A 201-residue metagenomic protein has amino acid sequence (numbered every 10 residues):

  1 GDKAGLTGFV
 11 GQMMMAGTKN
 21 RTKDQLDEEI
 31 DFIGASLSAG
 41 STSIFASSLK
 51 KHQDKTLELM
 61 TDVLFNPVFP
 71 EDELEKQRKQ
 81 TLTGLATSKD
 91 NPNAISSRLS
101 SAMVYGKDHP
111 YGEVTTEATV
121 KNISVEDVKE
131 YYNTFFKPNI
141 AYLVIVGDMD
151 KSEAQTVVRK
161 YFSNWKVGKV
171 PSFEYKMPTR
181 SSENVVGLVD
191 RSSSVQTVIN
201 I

Functional and structural regions predicted by a protein language model:
G1-K3, G8-V10, I30, I44 (+7 more regions): Buried hydrophobic packing residues in well-ordered domains
G1-K50, D90, G112-V114: M16/MPP (pitrilysin/insulinase) zinc-metallopeptidase core fold and M16-derived inactive scaffolds
L6-T7, S36-A39, H109-G112, E130-N139 (+1 more regions): Short, flexible turn/loop "capping" segments at secondary-structure junctions
A16-G17, S88-P138, V158: Scaffold signal of the M16-like zinc-metallopeptidase fold and its non-catalytic homologs
A16-N20, S47-R78: M16/insulysin-pitrilysin zinc metalloprotease superfamily fold
D27-F32, V68-A86, D150, K169-E183: Acidic/histidine-enriched alpha-helical segments
S43-S48, L82, T116-E117, Y142-D150: Conserved short loop/turn motifs at secondary-structure junctions
Y142-N200: An aromatic/glycine/proline-enriched structural segment found at the starts of mature extracellular/organellar domains
